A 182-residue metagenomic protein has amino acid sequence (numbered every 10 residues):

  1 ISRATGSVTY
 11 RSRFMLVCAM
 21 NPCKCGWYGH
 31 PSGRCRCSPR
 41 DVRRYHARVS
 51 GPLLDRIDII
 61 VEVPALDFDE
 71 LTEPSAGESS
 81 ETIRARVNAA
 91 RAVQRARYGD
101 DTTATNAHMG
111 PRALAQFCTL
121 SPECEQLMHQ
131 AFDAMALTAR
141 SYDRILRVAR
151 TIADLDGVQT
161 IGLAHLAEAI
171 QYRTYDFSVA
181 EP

Functional and structural regions predicted by a protein language model:
I1-P182: Basic, amphipathic alpha-helical bundle interface domains used for macromolecular binding and assembly
